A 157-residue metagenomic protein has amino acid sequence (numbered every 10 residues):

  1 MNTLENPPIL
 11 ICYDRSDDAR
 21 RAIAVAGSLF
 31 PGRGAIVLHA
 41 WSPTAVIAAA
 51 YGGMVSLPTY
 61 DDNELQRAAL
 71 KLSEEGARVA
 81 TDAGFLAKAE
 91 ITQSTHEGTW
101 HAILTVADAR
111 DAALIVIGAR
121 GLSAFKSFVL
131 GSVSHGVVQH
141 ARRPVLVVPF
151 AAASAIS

Functional and structural regions predicted by a protein language model:
M1-L4, R78-I115, A153-S157: Structural beta-alpha unit
N2-L57: Small/aliphatic-rich secondary-structure junction motif
N6, L114-G136, H140, F150 (+1 more regions): Glycine-rich, Arg-bearing micro-motifs that act as flexible, cationic patches
V25, L65-G76, A102: Short, solvent-exposed amphipathic alpha-helices that sit in or adjacent to ligand/effector-binding or catalytic
I36-L38, K88-T92, L146: General small-molecule cofactor/ligand-binding pocket signal
A40-K71, V106, S154-S157: Acidic, proline/glycine-rich short linear motifs
